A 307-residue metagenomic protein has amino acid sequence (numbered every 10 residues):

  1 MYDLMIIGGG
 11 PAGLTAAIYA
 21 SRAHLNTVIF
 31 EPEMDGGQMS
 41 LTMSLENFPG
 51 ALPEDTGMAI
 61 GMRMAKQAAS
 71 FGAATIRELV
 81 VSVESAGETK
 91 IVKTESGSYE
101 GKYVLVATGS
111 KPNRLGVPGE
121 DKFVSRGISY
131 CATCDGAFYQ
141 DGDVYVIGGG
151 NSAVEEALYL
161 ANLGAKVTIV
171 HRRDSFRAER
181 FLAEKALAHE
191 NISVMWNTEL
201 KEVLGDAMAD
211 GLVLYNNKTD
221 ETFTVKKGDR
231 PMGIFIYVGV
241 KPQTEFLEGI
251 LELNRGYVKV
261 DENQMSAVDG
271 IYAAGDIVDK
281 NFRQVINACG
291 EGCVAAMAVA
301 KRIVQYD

Functional and structural regions predicted by a protein language model:
M1-D3, R77, Q140-G142, N197 (+1 more regions): Phosphate-coordination loops involved in phosphoryl transfer and adenosine-cofactor binding
Y2-F71, V154-E179: Beta1-alpha1 glycine-rich phosphate/pyrophosphate-binding loop at the start of Rossmann-like nucleotide-binding domains
G8-G13, G109, G148-G150, G275: Conserved phosphate-binding and hydrolysis motifs of nucleotide-dependent enzymes
A68-K93, S98-E100, N162-E262, K301-D307: A Rossmann-like FAD-binding core segment of flavoenzymes
T75-F138: Glycine/small-residue-rich loop that forms an oxyanion/phosphate-binding "nest" at active or ligand-binding sites
G116, K122-Q140, I236-N287, E291 (+1 more regions): FAD-site-proximal beta/loop scaffold in flavoenzymes
